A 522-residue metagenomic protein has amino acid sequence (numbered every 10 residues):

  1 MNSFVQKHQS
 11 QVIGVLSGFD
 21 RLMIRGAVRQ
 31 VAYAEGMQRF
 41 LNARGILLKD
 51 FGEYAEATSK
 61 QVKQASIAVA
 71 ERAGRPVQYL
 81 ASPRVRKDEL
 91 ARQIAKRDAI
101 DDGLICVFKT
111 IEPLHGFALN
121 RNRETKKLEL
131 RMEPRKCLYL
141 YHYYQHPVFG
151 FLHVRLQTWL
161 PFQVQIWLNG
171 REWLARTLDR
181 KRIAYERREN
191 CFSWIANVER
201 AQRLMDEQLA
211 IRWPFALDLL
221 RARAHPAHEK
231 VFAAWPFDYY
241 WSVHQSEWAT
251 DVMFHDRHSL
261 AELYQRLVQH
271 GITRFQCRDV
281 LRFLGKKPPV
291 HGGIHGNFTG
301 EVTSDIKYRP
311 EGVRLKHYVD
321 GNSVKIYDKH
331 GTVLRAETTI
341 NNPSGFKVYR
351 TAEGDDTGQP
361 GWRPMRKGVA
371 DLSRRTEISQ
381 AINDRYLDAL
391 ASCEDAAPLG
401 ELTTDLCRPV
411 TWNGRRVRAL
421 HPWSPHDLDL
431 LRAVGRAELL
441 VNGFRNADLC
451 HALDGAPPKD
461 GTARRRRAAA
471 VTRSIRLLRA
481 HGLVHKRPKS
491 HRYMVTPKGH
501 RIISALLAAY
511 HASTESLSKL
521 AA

Functional and structural regions predicted by a protein language model:
M1-H258: Long, contiguous, compositionally biased segments that the model treats as domain-scale units
Y141-T404: Extended, non-transmembrane interaction/recognition domains
T403-G443: Short alpha-helical segments that sit at the start of domains
L440-A463: Short acidic, hydrophobic short linear motifs in intrinsically disordered regions
A468-R476: Short, hydrophobic-biased segments on the C-terminal half of alpha helices that form "recognition helices"
R473, T496-P497: Chromatin/DNA-recognition segments of nuclear transcriptional regulators
R476-K489: A short, conserved structural fragment
H491, P497-A522: Short, amphipathic alpha-helical interaction segments positioned at domain boundaries
